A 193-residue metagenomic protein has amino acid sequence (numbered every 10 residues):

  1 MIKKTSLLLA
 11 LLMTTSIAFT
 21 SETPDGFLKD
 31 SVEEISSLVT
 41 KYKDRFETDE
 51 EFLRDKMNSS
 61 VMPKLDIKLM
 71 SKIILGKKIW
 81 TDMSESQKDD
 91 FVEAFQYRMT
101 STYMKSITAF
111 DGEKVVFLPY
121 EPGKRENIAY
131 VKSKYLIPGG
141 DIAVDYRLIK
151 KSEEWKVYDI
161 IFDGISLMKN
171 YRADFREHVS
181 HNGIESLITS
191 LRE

Functional and structural regions predicted by a protein language model:
M1-T5: Positively charged n-region of N-terminal signal peptides that target proteins for export
S6-A10: Sec-dependent N-terminal signal peptides
A18-E22: Boundary at the C-terminal end of the N-terminal hydrophobic targeting segment
T23-Y103: Early exported N-terminus immediately downstream of N-terminal targeting peptides
S101-I142: Surface-exposed, charged secondary-structure patches
D141-K169: Short beta-strand edge/turn micro-motifs at domain boundaries
F162-E193: Low-complexity, intrinsically disordered terminal/linker segments enriched in charged and Gly/Pro repeats
